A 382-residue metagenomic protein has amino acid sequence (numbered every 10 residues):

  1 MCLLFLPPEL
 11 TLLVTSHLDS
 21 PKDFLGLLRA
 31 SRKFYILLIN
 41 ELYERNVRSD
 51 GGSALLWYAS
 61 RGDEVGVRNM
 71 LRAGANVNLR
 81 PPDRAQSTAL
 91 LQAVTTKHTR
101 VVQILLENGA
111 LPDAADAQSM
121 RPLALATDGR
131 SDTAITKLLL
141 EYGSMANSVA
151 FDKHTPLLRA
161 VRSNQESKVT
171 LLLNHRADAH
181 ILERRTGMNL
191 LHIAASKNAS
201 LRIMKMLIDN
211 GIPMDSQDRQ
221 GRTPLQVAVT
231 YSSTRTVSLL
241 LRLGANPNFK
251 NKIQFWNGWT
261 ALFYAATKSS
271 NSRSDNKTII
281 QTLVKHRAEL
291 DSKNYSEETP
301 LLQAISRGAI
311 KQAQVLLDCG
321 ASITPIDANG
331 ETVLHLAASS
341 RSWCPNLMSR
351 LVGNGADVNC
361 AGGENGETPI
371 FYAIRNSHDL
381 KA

Functional and structural regions predicted by a protein language model:
M1-K33: N-terminal Skp1-binding subsegment of the F-box domain
E41, R68-N76, Q103-L111, K137-M145 (+6 more regions): Ankyrin repeat domain, specifically the short helix-to-loop turn at the C-terminus of the second helix of each repeat
V47-T96, R100-Q103, E107-N108: F-box-proximal linker/hinge
V47-W57, R80-L90, A115-A124, V149-P156 (+6 more regions): Ankyrin-repeat boundary/"N-cap" motif
W57-D63, Q92-H98, L125-D132, R159-Q165 (+6 more regions): Ankyrin repeat A-helix N-terminal signature
L91-M145, V149-R162: A generic tandem-repeat structural signature
S144-M145, A150-V169, N174-M204, D218-R222 (+2 more regions): Solenoidal tandem-repeat scaffolds enriched in leucines and small polar residues
T267-S269, Y295-E298, L302-K311, D318-E331 (+3 more regions): Eukaryotic tandem repeat interaction scaffolds
